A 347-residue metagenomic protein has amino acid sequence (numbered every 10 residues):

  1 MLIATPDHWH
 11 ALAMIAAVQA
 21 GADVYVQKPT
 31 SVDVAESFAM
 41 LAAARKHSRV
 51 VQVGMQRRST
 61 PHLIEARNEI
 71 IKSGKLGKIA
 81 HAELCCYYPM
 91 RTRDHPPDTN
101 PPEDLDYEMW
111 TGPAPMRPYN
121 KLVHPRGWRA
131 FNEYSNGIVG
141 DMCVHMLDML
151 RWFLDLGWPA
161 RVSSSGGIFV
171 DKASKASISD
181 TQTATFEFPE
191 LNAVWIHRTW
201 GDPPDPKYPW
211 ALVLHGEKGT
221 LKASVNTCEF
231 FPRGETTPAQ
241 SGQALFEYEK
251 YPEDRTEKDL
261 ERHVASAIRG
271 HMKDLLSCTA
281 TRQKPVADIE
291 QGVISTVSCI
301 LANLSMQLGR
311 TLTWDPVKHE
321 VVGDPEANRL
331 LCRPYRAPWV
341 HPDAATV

Functional and structural regions predicted by a protein language model:
M1-L2: N-terminal Rossmann-like NAD(P) cofactor-binding module of classical short-chain dehydrogenase/reductase
P6-D7, A11-S59, G74: Beta-strand-loop-alpha-helix segment that lines the small-molecule cofactor/substrate pocket of alpha/beta enzymes
R45, I71-K72, A280-T281: Sec-exported extracytoplasmic/periplasmic mature domains
Q52-S59, I70, A82-L84, D94: Alpha/beta-hydrolase
I64-E65, K75-K78, E83, Y87-G137 (+2 more regions): Contiguous beta-strand/loop segments that form the cofactor/metal-binding neighborhood of enzyme cores
